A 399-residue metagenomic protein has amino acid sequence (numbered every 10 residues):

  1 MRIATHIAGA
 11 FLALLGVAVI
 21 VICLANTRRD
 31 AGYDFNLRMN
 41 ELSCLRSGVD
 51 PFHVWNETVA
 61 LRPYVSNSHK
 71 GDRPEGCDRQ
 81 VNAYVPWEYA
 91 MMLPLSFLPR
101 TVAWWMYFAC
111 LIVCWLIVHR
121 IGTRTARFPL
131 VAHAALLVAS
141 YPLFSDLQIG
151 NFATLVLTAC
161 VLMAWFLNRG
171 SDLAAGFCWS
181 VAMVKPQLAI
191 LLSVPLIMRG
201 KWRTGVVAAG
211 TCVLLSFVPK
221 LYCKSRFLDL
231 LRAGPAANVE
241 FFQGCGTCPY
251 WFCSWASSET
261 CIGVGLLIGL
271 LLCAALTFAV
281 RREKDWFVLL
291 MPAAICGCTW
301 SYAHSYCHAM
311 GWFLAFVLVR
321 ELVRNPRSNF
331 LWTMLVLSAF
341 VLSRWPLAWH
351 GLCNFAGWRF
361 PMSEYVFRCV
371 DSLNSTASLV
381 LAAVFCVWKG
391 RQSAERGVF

Functional and structural regions predicted by a protein language model:
M1-A174, L196-H308, W312, F316-V323 (+2 more regions): Primarily membrane-embedded glycan-assembly and transfer machineries that use lipid-linked glycans
D172-R199: Voltage-sensor/pore transmembrane module of 6-TM cation channels
V184-Q187, V213-V218, L342, P346: Membrane-embedded alpha-helical segments of transport systems, primarily multispan ion/solute transporters
V319-F399: Aromatic-enriched
